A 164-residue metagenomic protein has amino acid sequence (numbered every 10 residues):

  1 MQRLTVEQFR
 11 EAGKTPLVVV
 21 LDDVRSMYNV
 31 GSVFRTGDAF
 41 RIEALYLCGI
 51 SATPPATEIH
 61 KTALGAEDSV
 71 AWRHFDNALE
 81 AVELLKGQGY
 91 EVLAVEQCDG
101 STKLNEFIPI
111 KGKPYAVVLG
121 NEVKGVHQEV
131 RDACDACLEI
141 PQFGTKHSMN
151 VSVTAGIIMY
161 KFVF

Functional and structural regions predicted by a protein language model:
M1-F164: Post-transcriptional modification and biogenesis factors for structured RNAs of the translation apparatus
